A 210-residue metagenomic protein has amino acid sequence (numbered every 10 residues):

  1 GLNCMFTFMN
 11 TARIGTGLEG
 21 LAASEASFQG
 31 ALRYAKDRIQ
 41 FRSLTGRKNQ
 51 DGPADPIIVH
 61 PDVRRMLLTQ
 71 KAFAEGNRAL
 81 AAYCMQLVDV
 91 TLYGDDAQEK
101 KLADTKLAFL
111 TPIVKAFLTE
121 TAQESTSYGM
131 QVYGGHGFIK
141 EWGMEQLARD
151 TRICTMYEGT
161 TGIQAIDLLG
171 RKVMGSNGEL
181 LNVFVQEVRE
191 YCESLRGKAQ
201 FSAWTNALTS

Functional and structural regions predicted by a protein language model:
G1-F73, P112, I153-S210: Glycine-rich beta->alpha junctions and the first turn(s) of the following alpha-helix
E25, Q29-L32, K36, E75-R78 (+3 more regions): Structural signal for well-ordered, non-membrane alpha-helices
K36-Q50, A82-E99, M130-E141: Short, glycine/acidic-rich hinge or "gate" loops at secondary-structure transitions that mediate conformational
E75-K115: C-terminal helix-coil-helix/basic helical segment that borders enzyme active sites and/or dimer interfaces and provides
Y83, T105-V183: Alpha-helix capping/hinge segments and adjacent helical runs
